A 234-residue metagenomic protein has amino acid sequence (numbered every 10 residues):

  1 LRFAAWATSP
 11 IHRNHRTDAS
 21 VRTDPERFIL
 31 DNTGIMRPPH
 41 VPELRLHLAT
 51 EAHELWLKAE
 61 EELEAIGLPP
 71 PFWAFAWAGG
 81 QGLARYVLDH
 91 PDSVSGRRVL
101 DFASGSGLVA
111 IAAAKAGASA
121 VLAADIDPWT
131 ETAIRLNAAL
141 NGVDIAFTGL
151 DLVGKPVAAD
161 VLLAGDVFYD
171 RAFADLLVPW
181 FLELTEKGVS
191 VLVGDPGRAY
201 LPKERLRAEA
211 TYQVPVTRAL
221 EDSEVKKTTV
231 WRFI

Functional and structural regions predicted by a protein language model:
F3-I234: S-adenosylmethionine-dependent methyltransferases
